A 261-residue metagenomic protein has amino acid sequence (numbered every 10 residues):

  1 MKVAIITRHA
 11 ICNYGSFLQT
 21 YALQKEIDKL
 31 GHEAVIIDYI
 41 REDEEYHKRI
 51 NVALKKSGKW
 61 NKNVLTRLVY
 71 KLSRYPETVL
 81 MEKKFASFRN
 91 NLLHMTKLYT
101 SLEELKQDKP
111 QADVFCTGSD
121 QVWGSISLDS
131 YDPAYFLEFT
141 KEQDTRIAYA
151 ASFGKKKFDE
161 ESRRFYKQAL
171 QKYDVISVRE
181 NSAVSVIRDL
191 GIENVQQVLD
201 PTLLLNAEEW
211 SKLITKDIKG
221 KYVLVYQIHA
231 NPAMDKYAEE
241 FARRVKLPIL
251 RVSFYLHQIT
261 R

Functional and structural regions predicted by a protein language model:
K2, T145, I218-V223, L247-P248: Charged active-site motifs of nucleotide-sugar-dependent glycosyltransferases
T7, I11-Y14, L18-Q168: Aromatic- and Gly/Pro-rich donor/ligand-binding loops that form nucleotide- or phosphate-bearing donor binding pockets
A34, R146-I147, I176, V195 (+1 more regions): Hydrophobic/aromatic residues located in beta-strands of well-ordered beta-sheets within soluble catalytic
I40, S182, Y255: Residues in the short beta-alpha loop(s) of Rossmann-like NAD(P)-binding domains
T96-A112, W123-D129, A150-I228: A nucleotide-sugar donor-handling region in carbohydrate enzymes
V114-F115, V175-R179, L247-S253: Short, hydrophobic beta-strand segments that form beta-sheet elements in well-ordered domains
A148-G154, V186, Q227, M234-R261: Catalytic donor nucleotide-activated moiety binding site of glycosyltransferases and closely related
